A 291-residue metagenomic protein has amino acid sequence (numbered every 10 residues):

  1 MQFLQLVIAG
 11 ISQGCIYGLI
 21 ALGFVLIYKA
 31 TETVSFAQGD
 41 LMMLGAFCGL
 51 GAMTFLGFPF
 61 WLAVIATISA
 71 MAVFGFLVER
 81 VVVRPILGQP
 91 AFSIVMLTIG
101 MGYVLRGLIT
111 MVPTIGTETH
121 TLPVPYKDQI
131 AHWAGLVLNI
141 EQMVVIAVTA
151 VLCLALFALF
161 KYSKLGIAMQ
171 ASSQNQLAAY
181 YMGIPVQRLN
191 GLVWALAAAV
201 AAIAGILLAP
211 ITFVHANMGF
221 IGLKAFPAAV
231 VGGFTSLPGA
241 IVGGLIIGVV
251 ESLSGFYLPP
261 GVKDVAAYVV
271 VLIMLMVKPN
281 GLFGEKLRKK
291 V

Functional and structural regions predicted by a protein language model:
M1-I20, C48, F58-A63, Q89-S93 (+5 more regions): Membrane-interfacial amphipathic/re-entrant helices at transmembrane-helix boundaries
I8, K29-L77, V81: Membrane-embedded helix boundary and interhelical linker motif in transport proteins
Q13, V137-V214, L237-G243: Helix-loop-helix "hairpin" substructures at the membrane interface of multi-pass membrane proteins
Y17, A21, G57-S69, G191-A201 (+1 more regions): Transmembrane alpha-helical segments in multi-pass inner-membrane proteins
I20, V81, T117, Q174-Y181 (+2 more regions): Cytosolic-side transmembrane-helix boundaries in multi-pass membrane proteins
D40, L44, P85-T110, M218-V230 (+1 more regions): Pore- or pathway-lining transmembrane helices of multi-pass membrane proteins that form conduits for solutes/ions
F58-M101, L108, V242-I247, K278-P279: Alpha-helical transmembrane segments within multi-pass membrane transporters and channels
P85-Y162, L189-L192, L253, L258 (+2 more regions): Transmembrane helix-bundle core of multi-pass membrane transporters and related energy-transducing complexes
